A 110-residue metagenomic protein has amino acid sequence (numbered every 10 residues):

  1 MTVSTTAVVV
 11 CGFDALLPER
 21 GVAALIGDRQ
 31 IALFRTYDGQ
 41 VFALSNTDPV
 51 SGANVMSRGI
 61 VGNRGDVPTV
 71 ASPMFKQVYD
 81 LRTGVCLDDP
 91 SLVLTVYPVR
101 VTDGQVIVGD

Functional and structural regions predicted by a protein language model:
M1-I26: Zn-dependent metallo-beta-lactamase
G21-D110: Rieske [2Fe-2S] iron-sulfur-binding domain
